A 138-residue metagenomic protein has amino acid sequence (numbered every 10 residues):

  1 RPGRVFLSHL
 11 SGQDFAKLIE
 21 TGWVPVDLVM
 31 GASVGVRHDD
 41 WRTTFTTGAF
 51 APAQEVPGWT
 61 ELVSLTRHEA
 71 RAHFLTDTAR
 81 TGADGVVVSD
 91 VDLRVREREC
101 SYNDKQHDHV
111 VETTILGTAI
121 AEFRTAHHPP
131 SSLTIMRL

Functional and structural regions predicted by a protein language model:
R1-W59, T113-L138: Intrinsic disorder/low-complexity detector
D14-F15, H73, Y102-D104: Eukaryotic intrinsically disordered and solvent-exposed regulatory patches
L18-W23, L75-A83, Q106-V111: Short, low-complexity cationic-aromatic patches
V29, T43-R94: Short, well-ordered alpha-helical segments
S89-K105: A cross-kingdom feature marking solvent-exposed beta-strand/loop segments within repeated, beta-rich binding/scaffold
Y102-N103, H109, E122: Short, Lys/Arg-rich amphipathic alpha-helical interaction segments that bind nucleic acids or acidic protein surfaces
